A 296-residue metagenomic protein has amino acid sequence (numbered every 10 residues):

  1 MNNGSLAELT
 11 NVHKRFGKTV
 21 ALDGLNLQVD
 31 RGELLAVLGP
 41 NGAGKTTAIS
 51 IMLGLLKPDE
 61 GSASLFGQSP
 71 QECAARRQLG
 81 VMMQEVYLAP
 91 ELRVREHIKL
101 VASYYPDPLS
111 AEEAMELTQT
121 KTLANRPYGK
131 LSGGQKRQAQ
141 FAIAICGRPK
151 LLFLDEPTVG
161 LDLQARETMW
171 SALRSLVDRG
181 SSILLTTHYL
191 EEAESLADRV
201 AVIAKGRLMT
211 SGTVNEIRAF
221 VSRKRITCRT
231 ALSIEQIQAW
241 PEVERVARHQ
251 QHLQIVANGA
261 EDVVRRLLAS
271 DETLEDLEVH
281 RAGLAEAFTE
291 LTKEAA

Functional and structural regions predicted by a protein language model:
G4-A7, K14-L185, L190-A204, T210: ABC transporter nucleotide-binding domains
T10, R229, H249, E278-H280: Solvent-exposed beta-strand sheet faces enriched in polar/charged residues
L65, P70-Q71, I98-Y105, T118-T120 (+4 more regions): Alpha-helix C-terminal capping segments
L92, V221, P241, L267 (+1 more regions): Short, flexible helix/strand-to-coil boundary loops that buttress conserved ligand/catalytic motifs in alpha/beta
P108, G180, V243, D271-L274: A generic structural signal for alpha->beta connector loops
W170-N258: ABC transporter nucleotide-binding domain
N258-A296: C-terminal coupling/interaction segments
